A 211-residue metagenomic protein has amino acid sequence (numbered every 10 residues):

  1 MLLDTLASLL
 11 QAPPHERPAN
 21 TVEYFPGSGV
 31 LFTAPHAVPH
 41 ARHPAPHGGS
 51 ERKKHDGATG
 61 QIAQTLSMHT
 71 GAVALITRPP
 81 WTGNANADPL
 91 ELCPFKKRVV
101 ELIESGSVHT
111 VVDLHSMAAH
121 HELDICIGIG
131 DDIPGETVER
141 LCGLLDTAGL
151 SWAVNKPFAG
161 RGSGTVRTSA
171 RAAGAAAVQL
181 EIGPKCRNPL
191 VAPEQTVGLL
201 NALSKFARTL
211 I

Functional and structural regions predicted by a protein language model:
M1-I211: N-terminal catalytic or cofactor-binding beta/alpha core of small enzyme domains
